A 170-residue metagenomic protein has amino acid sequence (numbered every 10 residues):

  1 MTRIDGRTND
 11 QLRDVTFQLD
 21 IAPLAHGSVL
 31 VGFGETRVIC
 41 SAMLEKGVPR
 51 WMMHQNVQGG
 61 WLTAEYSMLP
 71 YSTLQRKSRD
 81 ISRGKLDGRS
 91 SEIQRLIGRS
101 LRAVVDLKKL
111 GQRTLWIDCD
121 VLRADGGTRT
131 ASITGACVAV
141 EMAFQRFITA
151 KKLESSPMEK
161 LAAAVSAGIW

Functional and structural regions predicted by a protein language model:
M1-A25: Short, Gly/Pro- and small/polar-rich lid/capping loops
T2-R7, I81, L153-E154: Compositionally biased, non-globular sequence tracts
L12-T16, H26-S28, E35-I39, G59-T63 (+2 more regions): Broad gene-expression machinery/nucleic-acid interaction feature
L19, E35, M68, C119-V121 (+3 more regions): Short, structured patches in soluble enzyme cores that scaffold and shape functional sites
I21, V29-L110: Glycine-rich, flexible beta-strand/loop modules in the N-terminal catalytic cores of phosphate-handling
S28-V29, T134: Short alpha-helical basic/polar micro-motif
G88, K108-Q112, G127-A131, E141 (+2 more regions): A structural signal for small-residue-enriched, beta-sheet-centric alpha/beta enzyme cores and oligomeric scaffold folds
R95, W116-R146: Conserved mixed alpha/beta catalytic, RNA-binding, or beta-rich assembly cores of soluble enzyme, regulatory
